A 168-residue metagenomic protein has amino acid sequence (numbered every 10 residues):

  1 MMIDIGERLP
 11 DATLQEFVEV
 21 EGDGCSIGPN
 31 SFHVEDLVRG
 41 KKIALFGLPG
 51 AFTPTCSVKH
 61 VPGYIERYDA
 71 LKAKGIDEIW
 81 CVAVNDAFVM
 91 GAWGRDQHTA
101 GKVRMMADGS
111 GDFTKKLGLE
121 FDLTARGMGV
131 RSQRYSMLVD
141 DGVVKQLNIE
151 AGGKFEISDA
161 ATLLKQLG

Functional and structural regions predicted by a protein language model:
M1-G168: Chalcogenol-based redox active-site neighborhoods
